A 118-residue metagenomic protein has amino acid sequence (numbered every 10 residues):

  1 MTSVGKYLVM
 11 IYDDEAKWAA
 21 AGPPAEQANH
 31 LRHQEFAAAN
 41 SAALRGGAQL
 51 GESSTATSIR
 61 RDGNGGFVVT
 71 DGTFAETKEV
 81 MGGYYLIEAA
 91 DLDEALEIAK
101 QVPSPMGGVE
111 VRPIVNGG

Functional and structural regions predicted by a protein language model:
M1-G118: Conserved, structured core segments of small domains
